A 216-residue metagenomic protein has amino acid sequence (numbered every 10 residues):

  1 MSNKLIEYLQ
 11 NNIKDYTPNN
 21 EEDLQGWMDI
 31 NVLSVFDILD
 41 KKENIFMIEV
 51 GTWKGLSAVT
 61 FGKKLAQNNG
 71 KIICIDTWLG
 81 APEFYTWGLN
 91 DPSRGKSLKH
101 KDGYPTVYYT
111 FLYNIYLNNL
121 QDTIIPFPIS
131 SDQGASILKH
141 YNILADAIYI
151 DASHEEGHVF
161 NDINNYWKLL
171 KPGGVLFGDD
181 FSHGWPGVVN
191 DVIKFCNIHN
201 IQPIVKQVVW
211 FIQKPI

Functional and structural regions predicted by a protein language model:
M1-I216: A short alpha-helical cap/connector motif
